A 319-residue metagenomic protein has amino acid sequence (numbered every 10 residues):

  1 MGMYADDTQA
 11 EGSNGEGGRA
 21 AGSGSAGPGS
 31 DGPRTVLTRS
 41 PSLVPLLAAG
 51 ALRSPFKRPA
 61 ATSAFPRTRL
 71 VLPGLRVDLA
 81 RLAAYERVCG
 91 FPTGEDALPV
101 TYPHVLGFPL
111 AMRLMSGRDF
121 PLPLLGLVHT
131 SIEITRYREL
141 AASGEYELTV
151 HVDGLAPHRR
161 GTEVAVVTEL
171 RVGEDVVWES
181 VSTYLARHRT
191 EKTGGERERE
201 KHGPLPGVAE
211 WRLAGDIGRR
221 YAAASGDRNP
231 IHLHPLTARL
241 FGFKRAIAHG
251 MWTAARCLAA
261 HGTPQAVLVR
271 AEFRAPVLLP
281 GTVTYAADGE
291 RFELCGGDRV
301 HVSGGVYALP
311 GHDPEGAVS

Functional and structural regions predicted by a protein language model:
G2-D7, G12-N14, R19-S131, E191-P264: Hot-dog-fold acyl-thioester-processing enzymes
R76, I217, S225, A275-V277 (+3 more regions): A broadly conserved detector of short glycine/acidic/proline-rich loop/turn motifs that flank catalytic sites and bind
T130-G173, A266-V300: Hydrophobic beta-sheet segments that form the core/acyl-binding groove of ACP/CoA-dependent acyl-chain-processing
E133-T135, T183-L185, E210-L213, E272: Generic structural detector for well-ordered beta-strands
A141-S143, R189-K192, R220, A238-L240 (+2 more regions): A broad, structure-centric signal for solvent-exposed, well-ordered loop/edge residues that line or flank functional
A165-V172, V176-K192: Flexible glycine-rich active-site/ligand-binding loops centered on an Asp-His dyad
E179-T183, E210, R270, S303-V306: Well-ordered beta-strand positions in beta-sheet-rich domains
D288-S319: C-terminal domain-closing interface element
